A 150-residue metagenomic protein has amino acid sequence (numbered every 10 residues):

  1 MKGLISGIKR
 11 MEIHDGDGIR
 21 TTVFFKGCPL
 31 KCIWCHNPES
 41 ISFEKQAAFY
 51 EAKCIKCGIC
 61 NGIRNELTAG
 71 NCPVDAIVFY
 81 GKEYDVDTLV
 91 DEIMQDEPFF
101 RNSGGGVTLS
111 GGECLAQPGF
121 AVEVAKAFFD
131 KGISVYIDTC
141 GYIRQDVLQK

Functional and structural regions predicted by a protein language model:
M1: Iron-sulfur (Fe-S) cluster-binding modules
I5-I59: N-terminal pre-triad scaffold of radical SAM enzymes
S42-Q149: Conserved Radical SAM active-site core
